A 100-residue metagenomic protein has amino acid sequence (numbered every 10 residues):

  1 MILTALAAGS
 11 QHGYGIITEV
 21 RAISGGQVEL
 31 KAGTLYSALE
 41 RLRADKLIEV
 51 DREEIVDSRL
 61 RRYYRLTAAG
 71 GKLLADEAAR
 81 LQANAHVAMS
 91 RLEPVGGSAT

Functional and structural regions predicted by a protein language model:
M1-T34: N-terminal helix-turn-helix DNA-binding core of bacterial DNA-binding proteins
E19, E40, E49, E77: Acidic-residue sensor for enzyme active/binding pockets
L35-L42: Basic amphipathic alpha-helical segments that dock to polyanions
R43-L60, R65: Beta-hairpin "wing" of winged helix-turn-helix
L66-G70: Accessory beta->alpha helical hairpin/"wing" motif in late/C-terminal subdomains of nucleic-acid enzymes
K72-T100: Amphipathic alpha-helical dimerization/coiled-coil segments that flank or bridge DNA-binding/regulatory modules
